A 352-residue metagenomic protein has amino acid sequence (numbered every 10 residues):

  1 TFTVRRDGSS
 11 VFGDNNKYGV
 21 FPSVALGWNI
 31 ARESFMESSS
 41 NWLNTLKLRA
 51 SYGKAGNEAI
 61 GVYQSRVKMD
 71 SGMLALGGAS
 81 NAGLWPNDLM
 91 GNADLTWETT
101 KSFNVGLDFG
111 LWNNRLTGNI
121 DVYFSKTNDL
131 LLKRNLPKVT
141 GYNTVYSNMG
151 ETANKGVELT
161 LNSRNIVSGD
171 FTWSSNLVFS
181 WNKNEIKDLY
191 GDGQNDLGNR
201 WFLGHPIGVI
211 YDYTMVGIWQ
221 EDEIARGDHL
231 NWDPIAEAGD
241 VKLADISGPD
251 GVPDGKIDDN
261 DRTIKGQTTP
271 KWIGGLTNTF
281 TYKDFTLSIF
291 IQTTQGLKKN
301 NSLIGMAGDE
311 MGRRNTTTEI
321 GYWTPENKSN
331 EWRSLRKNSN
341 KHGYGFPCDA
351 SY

Functional and structural regions predicted by a protein language model:
T1-D212, A350-Y352: Extracellular/periplasmic, surface-exposed regions of secreted and cell-surface proteins
V4-D7, D121-V122, L136, K256-T263 (+1 more regions): A signal for specific C-terminal beta-sheet/loop modules enriched in small/flexible residues with GP/PG/PP motifs
D88-L89, D259, K271: Flexible glycine/proline-enriched surface loops and loop-helix/loop-strand junctions
S147, A153, R164-T268, G308 (+1 more regions): Conserved small-residue
D196, K265-S302: Glycine-rich, aromatic-lined ligand/substrate-binding cores of catalytic and carbohydrate-binding domains
L287-Y352: C-terminal beta-barrel architecture of Gram-negative outer-membrane proteins
